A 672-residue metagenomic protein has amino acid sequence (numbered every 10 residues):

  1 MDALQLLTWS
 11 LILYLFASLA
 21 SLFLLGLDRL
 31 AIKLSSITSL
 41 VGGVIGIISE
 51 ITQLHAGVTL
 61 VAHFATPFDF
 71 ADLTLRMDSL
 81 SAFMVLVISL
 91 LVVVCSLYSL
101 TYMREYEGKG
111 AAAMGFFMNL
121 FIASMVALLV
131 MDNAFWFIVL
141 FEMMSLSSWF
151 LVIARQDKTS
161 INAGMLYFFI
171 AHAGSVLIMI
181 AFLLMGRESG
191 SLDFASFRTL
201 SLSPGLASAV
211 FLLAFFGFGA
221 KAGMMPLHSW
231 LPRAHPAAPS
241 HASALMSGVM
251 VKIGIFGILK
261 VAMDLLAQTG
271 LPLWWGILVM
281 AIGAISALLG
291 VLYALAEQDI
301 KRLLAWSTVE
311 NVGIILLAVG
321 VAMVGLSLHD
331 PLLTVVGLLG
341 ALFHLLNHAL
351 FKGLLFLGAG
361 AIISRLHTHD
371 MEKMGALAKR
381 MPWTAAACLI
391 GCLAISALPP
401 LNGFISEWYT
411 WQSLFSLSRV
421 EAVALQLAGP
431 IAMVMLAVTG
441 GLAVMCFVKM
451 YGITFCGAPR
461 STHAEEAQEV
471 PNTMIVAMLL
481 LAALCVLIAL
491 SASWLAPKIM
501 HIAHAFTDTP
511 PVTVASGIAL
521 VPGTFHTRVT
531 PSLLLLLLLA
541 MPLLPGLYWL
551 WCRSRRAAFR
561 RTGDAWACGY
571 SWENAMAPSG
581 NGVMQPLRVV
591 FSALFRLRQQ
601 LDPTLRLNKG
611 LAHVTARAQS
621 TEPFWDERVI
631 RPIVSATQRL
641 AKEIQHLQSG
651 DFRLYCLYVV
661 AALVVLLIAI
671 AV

Functional and structural regions predicted by a protein language model:
D2-T8, L19-F116, E188-S201, H501 (+1 more regions): Transmembrane helix-loop-helix hairpins at membrane boundaries of multipass inner-membrane proteins
W9-L27, G219, G223, A287: N-terminal signal-anchor/start-transfer transmembrane helix
S18-L22, M450, L543-R553, L666-A671: Alpha-helical transmembrane segments
I37-I51, H172-I180, C388-P400, A477-M500 (+1 more regions): Hydrophobic alpha-helical membrane-insertion segments
L60-D69, A195-T199, L332, Y409-V423 (+1 more regions): Membrane-interfacial helical/loop segments at transmembrane boundaries in membrane proteins
T74-S89, P204-F218, A349, A424-G440 (+1 more regions): Hydrophobic alpha-helical transmembrane segments
V94-F137, S147-E469: Hydrophobic transmembrane alpha-helices and their helix-loop junctions in integral membrane proteins
L495-L539, L550-V672: Aromatic-capped, Gly/Pro-kinked transmembrane alpha-helices
